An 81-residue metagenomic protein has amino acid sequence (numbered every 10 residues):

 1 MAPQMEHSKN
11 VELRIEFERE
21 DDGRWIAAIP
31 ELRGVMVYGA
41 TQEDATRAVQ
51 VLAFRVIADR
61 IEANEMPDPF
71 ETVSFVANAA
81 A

Functional and structural regions predicted by a protein language model:
M1-R14, E43, R47-A81: Short, charged, surface-exposed hinge/linker loops at domain edges that act as mobile lids or interdomain connectors
E18-L32: Short aromatic-glycine-(Arg/Gly/Cys) micro-motifs in beta-strand/loop hairpins
R33-D44: A short, exposed loop/beta-hairpin motif centered on an aromatic-Gly-Thr core
